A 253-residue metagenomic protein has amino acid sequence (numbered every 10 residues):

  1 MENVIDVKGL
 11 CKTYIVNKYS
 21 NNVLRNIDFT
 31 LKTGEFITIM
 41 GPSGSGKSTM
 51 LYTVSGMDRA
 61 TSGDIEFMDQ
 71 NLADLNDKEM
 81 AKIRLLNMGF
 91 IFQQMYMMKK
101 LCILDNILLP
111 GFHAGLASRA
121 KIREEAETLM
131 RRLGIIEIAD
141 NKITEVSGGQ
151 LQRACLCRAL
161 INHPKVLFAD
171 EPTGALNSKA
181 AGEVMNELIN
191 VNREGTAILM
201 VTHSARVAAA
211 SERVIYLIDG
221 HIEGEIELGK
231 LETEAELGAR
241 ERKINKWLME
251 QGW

Functional and structural regions predicted by a protein language model:
S55: Helix-to-loop junction immediately C-terminal to a conserved catalytic motif
G63-N71: Conserved ABC transporter NBD signature motif
Q70-N71, L108, A120-E137: Conserved ABC ATPase "signature" region
L101-L109: Short coil-to-helix segment of the ABC ATPase nucleotide-binding domain corresponding to the Q-loop/switch region
K142-V146, Q150: Conserved ABC ATPase signature
H163: Conserved catalytic motifs of ABC-family nucleotide-binding domains
L167-D170: Catalytic Walker B motif of ABC-type/P-loop ATPase nucleotide-binding domains
